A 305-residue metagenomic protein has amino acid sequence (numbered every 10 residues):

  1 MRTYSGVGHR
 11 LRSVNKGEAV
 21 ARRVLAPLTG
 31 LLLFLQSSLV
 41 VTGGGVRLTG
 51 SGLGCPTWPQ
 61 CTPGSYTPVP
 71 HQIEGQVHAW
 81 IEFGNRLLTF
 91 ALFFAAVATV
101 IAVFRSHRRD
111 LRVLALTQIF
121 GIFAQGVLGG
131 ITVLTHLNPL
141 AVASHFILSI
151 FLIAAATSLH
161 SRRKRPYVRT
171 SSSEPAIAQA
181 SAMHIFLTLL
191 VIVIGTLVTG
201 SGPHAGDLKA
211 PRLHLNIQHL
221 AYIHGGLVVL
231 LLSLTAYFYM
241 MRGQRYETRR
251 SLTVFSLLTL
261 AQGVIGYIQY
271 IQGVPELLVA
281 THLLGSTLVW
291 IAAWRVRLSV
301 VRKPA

Functional and structural regions predicted by a protein language model:
L25-G52, L187-L197: N-terminal signal-anchor transmembrane alpha helix
L25-T29, R109-I119, I177-A182, Y246-L258 (+1 more regions): Membrane-interfacial loop-to-transmembrane alpha-helix junctions, especially the N-terminal start
G45-C55, F123-F146, T199-R212, V264-T287: Interfacial helix-loop-helix junctions of multi-pass membrane proteins
R47-E82, G200: Extracytosolic (periplasmic/ER-lumenal) interhelical loops and adjacent juxtamembrane/interface segments of multi-pass
Q72-R86, P211-G226: Short aromatic-rich membrane-water interface segments that cap or initiate transmembrane helices in multi-pass membrane
L92-A98, S149-K164, G226-Y237, S286-V300: Hydrophobic cores of alpha-helical transmembrane segments in multi-pass inner/ER membrane proteins, independent
F104-R112, R165-I177, M241-R249: Membrane-interface helix-boundary motifs at transmembrane edges
S158-M183, W294-A305: A juxtamembrane structural motif centered on a specific transmembrane helix
